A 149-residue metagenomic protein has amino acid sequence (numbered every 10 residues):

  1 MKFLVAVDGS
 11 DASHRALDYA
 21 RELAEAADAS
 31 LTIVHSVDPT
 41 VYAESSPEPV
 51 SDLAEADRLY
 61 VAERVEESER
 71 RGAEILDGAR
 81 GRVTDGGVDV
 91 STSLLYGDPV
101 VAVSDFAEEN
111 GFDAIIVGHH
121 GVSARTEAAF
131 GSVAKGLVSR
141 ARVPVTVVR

Functional and structural regions predicted by a protein language model:
M1-K2, R149: Absolute protein N-terminus
K2-E55: Small/aliphatic-rich secondary-structure junction motif
T32, S91, T146: Conserved beta-strand positions in the Rossmann-like core of class I SAM-dependent methyltransferases
H35-S36, G118-H120, R149: Short secondary-structure boundary segments
E48-D52, E109-G111, V133-K135: Short, hinge-like loop/turn segments at secondary-structure boundaries
L53-E74: A short acidic, glycine-rich active-site loop that binds or catalyzes chemistry on phosphate/adenosine moieties
G78-I115: Structural beta-alpha unit
A114-S139: Glycine-rich, Arg-bearing micro-motifs that act as flexible, cationic patches
